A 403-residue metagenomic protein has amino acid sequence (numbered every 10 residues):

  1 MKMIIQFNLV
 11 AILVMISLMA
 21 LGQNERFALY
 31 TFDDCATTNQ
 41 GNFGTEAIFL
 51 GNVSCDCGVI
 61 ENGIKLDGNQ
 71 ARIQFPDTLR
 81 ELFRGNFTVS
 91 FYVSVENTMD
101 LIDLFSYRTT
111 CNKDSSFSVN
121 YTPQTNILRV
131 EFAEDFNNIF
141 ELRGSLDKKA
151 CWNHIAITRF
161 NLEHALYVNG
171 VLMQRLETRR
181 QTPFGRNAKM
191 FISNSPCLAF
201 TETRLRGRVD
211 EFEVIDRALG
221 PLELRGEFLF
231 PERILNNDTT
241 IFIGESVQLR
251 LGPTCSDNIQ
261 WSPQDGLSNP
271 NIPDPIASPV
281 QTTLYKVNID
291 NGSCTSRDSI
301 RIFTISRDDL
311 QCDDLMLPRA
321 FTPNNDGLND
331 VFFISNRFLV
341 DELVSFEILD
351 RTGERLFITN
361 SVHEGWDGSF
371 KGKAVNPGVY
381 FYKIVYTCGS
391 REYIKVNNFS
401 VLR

Functional and structural regions predicted by a protein language model:
M19-Q70, R225-N237, G292: Extracytoplasmic low-complexity segments
A28-A36, T88-N97, H154, E202-E227: Extracellular, beta-strand-rich glycan-interacting domains
C57-V59, Q124, L176-R208: Flexible glycan-contacting loops in extracellular carbohydrate-active proteins
E96, S306-R403: Short loop/turn motifs at secondary-structure boundaries
D103-E131: Glycan-recognition/cleft segments
V130-H154: Short, aromatic/His-centered strand-loop micro-motif at the edge of beta-sheets
T254, I259-S278: Surface-exposed, flexible coil segments in extracellular/virion-facing regions
N271-K286, E364-G365: Solvent-exposed segments in extracellular or luminal domains encompassing
